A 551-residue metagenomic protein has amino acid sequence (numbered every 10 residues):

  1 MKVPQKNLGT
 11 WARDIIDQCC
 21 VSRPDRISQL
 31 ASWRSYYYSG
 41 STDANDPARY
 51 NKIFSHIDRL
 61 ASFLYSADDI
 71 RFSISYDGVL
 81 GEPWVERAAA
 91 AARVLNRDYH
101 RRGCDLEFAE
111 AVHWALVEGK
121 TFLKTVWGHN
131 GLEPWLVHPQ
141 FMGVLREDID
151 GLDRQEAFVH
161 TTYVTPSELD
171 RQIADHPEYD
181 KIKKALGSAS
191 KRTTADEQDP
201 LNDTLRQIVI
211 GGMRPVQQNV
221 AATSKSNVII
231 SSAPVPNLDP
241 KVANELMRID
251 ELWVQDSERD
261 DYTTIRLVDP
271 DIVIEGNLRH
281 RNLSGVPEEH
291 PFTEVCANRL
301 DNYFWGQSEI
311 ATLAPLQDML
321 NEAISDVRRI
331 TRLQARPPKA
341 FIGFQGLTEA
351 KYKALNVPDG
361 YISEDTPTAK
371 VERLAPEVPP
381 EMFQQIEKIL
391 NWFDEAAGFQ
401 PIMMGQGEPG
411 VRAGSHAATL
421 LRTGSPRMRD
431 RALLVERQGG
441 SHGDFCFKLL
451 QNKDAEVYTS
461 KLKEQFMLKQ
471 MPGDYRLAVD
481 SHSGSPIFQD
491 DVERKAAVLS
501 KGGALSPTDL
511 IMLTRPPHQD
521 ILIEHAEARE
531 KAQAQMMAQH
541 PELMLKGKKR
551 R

Functional and structural regions predicted by a protein language model:
M1-T263, L267-V268, I272, E381-K388 (+3 more regions): Extended, helix-rich architectural segments
D68-I74, T293-F304, S308, D365-L374 (+3 more regions): Short acidic (Asp/Glu) and glycine-rich catalytic loops that position anionic groups and cofactors
V85, A89, Q307-I310, A314-N321 (+9 more regions): Conserved structured core elements
V94, D98, L316-Q334, P358 (+7 more regions): Generic, well-ordered alpha-helical scaffold segments in large soluble proteins
V126-H129, V137, P380, G414-T508 (+1 more regions): Extended amphipathic alpha-helical segments with heptad-repeat/coiled-coil character used for oligomerization, fusion
V228-G410: Extended, charged amphipathic alpha-helical segments
H290, C296-N298, Q317, R529-M537 (+1 more regions): Activation/maturation switch segments at domain boundaries
S506-L543: Long, highly charged low-complexity segments enriched in Glu/Asp and Lys/Arg with interspersed Ser/Thr
